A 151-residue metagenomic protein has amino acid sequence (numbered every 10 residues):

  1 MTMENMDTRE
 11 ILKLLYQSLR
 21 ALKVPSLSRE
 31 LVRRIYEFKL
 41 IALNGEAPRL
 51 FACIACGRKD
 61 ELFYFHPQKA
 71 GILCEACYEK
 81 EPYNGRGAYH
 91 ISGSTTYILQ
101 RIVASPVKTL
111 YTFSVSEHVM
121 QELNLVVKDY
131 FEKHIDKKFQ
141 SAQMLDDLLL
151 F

Functional and structural regions predicted by a protein language model:
M1-F151: Non-catalytic alpha-helical scaffolds and adjoining flexible linkers that form interface surfaces for assembly
